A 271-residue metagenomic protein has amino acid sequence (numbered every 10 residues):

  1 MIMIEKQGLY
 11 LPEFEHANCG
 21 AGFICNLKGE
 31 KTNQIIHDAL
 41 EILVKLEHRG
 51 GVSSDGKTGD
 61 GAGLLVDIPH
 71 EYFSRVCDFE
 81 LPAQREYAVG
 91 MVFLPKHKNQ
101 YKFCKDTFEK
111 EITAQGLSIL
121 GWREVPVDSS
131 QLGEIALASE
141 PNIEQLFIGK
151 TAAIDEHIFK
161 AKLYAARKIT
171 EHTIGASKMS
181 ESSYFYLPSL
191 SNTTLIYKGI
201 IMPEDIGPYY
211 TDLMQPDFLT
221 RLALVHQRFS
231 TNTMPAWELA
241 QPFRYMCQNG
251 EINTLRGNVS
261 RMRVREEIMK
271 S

Functional and structural regions predicted by a protein language model:
M1-S271: N-terminal segments that mediate ammonia production and transfer in glutamine-dependent amidotransferase systems
